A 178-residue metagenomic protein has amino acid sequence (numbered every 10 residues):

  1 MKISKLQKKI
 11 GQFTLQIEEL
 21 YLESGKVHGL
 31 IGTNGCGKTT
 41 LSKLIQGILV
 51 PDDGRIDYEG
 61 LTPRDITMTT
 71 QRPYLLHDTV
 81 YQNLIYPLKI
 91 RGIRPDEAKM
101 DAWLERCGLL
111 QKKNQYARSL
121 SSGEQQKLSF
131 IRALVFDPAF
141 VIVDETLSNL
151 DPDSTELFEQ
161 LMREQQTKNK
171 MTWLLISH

Functional and structural regions predicted by a protein language model:
I31-T33: The feature captures the beta-strand-to-loop junction immediately N-terminal to the Walker
Q46: Helix-to-loop junction immediately C-terminal to a conserved catalytic motif
R72-Q82, Y86, R91: Conserved catalytic motifs of ABC-family nucleotide-binding domains
D96-K112: Conserved ABC ATPase "signature" region
Y116-L120: Conserved ABC ATPase signature
F130: Hydrophobic anchor residue at the start of the ABC signature
F136: Conserved signature/switch motifs of ABC ATPase nucleotide-binding domains
V141-E145: Catalytic Walker B motif of ABC-type/P-loop ATPase nucleotide-binding domains
